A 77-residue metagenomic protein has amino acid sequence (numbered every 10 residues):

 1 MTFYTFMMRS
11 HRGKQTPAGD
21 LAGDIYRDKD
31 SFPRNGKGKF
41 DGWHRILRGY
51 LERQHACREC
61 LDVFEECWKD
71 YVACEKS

Functional and structural regions predicted by a protein language model:
M1-L21: N-terminal acidic leader/helix
T2-F6, G42-Y50: A general alpha-helix detector
K14-K39: Short linear, low-complexity motifs centered on an aromatic residue
A18, F40-H44, F64: Short amphipathic alpha-helical segments that mediate assembly, nucleic-acid/protein binding, or membrane association
R27-S31, R45-S77: Ankyrin repeat (ANK) tandem alpha-helical domains that serve as protein-protein interaction scaffolds, prominent
